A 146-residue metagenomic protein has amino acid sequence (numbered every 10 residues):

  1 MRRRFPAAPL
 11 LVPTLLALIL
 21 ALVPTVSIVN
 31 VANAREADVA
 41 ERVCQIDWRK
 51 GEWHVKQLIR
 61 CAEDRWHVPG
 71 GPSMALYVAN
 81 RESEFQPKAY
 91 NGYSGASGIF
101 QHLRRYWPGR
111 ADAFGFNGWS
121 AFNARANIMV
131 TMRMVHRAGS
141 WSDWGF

Functional and structural regions predicted by a protein language model:
M1-L15: N-terminal export and membrane-targeting signals
P13-V23: Bacterial N-terminal signal peptides
L22, V26-F85: Export/targeting segments at the very N-terminus of extracytoplasmic proteins
V43-R49, A62-W66, P87-Y93, A113-A124: Second-shell loop/turn segments in exported
H54-L58, G71-A75, I99, L103-Y106 (+1 more regions): Stable alpha-helical elements in mature extracytoplasmic
D64-H67, N80-E84, R104-A111, M132-D143: Sec-exported extracytoplasmic/periplasmic mature domains
V68-Y77, P87-G92, W119, W141-F146: Surface-exposed patches in mature extracellular/periplasmic domains of secreted proteins
Y93-A113: Substrate-binding/active-site groove segments that recognize and process beta-1,4-linked N-acetyl-hexosamine
